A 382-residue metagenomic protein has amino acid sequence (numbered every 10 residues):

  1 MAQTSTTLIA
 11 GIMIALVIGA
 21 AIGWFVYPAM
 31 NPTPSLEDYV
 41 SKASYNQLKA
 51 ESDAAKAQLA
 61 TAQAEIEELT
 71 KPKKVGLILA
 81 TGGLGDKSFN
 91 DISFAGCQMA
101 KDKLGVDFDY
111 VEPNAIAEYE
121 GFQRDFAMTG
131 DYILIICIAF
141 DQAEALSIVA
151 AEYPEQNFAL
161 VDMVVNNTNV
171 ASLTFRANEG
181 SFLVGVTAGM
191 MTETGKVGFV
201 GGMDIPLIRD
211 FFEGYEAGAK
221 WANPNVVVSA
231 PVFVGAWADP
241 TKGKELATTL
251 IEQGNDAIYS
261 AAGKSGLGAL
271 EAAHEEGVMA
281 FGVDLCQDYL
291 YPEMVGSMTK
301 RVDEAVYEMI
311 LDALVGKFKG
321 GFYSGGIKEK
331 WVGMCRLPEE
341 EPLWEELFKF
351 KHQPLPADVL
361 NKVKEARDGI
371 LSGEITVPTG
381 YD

Functional and structural regions predicted by a protein language model:
M1-L69: Secretory targeting signatures
K42-D53, A57-D382: A residue-level marker of the well-folded mature domains of exported/periplasmic proteins
